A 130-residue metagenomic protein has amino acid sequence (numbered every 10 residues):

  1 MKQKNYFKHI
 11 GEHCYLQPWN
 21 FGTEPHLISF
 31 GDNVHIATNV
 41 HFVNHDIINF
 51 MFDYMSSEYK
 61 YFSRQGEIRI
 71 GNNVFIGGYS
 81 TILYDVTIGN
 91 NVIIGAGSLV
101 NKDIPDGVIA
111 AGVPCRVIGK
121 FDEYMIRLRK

Functional and structural regions predicted by a protein language model:
M1-H13, V40, D46-N49, N91 (+1 more regions): Terminal amphipathic alpha-helical/low-complexity segments used for targeting or macromolecular assembly
Q17-T87, V113-P114, K120-D122: Flexible, glycine/small-residue-enriched loop-and-beta-strand segment within the central core of proteins
G78-I93, S98-K102: Beta-rich strand-turn-strand
I93, I109-A110: Short-chain dehydrogenase/reductase
P105-D106: Conserved beta-to-alpha transition
